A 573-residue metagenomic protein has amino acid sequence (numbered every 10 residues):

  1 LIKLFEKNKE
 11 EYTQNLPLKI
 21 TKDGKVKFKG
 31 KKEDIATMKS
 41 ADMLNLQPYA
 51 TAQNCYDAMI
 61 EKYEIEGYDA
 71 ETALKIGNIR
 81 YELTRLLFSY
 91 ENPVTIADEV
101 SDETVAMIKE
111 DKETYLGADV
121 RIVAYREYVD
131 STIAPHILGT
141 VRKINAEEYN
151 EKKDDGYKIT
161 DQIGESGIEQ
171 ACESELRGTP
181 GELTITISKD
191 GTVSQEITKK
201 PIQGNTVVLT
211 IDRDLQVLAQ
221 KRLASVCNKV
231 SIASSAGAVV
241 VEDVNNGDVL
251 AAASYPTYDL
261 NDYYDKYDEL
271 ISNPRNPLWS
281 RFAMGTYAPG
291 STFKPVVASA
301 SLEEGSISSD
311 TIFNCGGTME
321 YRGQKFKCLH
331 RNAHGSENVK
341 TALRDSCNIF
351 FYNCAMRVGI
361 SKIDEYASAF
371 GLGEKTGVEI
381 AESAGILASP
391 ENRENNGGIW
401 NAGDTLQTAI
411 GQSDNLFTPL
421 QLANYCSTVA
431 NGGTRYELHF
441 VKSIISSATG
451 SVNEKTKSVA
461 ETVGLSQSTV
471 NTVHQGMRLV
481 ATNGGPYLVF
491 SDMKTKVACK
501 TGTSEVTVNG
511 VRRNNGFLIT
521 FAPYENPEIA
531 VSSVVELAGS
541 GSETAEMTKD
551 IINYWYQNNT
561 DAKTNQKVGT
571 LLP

Functional and structural regions predicted by a protein language model:
L1-L176, P180-V193, K199-K200, K229 (+3 more regions): Membrane-proximal periplasmic segments of bacterial cell-envelope enzymes, especially penicillin-binding proteins
K3, D102, A106, E110 (+19 more regions): Solvent-exposed, polar/charged alpha-helical surfaces in well-ordered, non-transmembrane soluble domains, broadly
Y90-E91, K200-G204, K455-S458: Short glycine-enriched loop/turn motifs at secondary-structure junctions
R142-N150, G305-I307, N431-E437, N558-T560: Short helix-capping/linker segments at secondary-structure and domain boundaries
T186-T198, I211, G237-S291, V296-S533 (+2 more regions): Beta-lactam-recognizing serine transpeptidase/beta-lactamase-like catalytic domain environment
S194-N245: A conserved hydrophobic secondary-structure block that centers on an alpha-helix together with its immediately flanking
Q216, K229, T286, L537-A538: Short strand->helix junction
S451-V452, T456-S458, K549-P573: Short, gly/Ser/Thr-rich active-site loops of penicillin-recognizing serine hydrolases
